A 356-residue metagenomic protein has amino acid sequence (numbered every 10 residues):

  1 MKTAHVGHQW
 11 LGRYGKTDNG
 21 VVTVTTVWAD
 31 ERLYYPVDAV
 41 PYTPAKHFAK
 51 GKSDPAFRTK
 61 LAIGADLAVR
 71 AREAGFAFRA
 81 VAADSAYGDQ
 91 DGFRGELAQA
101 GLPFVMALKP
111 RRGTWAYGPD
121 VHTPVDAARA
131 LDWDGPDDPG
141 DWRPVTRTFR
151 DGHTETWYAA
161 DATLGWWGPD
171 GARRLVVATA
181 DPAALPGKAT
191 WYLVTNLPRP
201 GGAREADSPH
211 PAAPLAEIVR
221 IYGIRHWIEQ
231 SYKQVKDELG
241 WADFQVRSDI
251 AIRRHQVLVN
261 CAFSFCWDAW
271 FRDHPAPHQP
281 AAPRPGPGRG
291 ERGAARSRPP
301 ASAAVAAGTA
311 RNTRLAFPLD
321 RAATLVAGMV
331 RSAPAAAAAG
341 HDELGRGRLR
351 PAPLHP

Functional and structural regions predicted by a protein language model:
M1-A82, A86-G113, D120-V121, A130-W133 (+4 more regions): Conserved, well-structured functional cores that handle cations and Mg-NTP chemistry
V22, A189, W227, S231 (+1 more regions): Catalytic-loop motifs flanking and including active-site residues across diverse enzymes
T26, L193, C261: A residue-level signal for conserved active-site and pocket-lining positions in enzyme catalytic cores
W28-P36, G201, F265-A276: Short helix-capping/linker segments at secondary-structure and domain boundaries
T43, S53-F57, A65-V69, W115-Y117 (+3 more regions): A short, flexible helix-boundary coil/loop motif
Y87, D132-D137, A212-V246: Short amphipathic alpha-helical "interface-anchor" segments enriched in bulky aromatics
K188-H226: Extended, non-catalytic structural segments that build the interaction scaffolds of large macromolecular assemblies
